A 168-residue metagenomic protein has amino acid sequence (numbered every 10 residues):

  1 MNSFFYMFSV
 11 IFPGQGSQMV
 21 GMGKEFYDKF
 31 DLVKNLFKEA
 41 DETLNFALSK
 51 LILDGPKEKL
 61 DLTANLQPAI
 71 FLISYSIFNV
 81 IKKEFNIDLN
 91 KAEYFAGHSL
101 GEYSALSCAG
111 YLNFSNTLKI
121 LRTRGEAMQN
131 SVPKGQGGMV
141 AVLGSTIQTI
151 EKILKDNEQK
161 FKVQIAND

Functional and structural regions predicted by a protein language model:
M1-P13, E93: Short, low-complexity connector segments at domain boundaries
M7-S9, G23, S49, K57: A common structural microfeature
S9-V33: Short, surface-exposed "cap/lid" segments of acyl-processing enzymes
S17-M19, D54-D168: Acyltransferase
E25, L51, I153: Residues that form generic nucleotide/phosphate-binding pockets
E25-L32, L36-E39, T43-L44, I81-L89: A short, Lys/Arg-enriched amphipathic alpha-helix followed by its capping loop at the start of a domain
D31-A64: A conserved beta-strand->alpha-helix junction
